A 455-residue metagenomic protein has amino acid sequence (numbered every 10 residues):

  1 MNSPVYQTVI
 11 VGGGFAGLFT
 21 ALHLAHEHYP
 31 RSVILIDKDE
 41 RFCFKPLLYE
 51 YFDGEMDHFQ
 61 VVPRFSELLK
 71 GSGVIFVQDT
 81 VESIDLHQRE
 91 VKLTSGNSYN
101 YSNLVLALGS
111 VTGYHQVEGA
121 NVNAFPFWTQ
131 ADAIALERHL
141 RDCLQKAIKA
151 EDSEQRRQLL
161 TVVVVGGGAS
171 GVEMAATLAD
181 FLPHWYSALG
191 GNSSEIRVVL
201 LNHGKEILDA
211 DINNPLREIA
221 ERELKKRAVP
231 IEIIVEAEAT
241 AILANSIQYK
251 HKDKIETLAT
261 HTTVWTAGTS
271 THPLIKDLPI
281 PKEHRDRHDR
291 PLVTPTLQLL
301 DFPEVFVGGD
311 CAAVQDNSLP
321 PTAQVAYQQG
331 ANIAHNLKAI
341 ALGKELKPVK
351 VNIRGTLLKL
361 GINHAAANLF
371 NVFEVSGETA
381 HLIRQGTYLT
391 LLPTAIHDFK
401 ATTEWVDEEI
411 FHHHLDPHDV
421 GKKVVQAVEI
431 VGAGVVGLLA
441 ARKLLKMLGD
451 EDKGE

Functional and structural regions predicted by a protein language model:
M1-V5, V74-T161, K250-D253, V264: FAD-binding core/adjacent interface of flavoenzyme oxidoreductases
N2-I75, V162-V163, A169-D211, V435-E455: Beta1-alpha1 glycine-rich phosphate/pyrophosphate-binding loop at the start of Rossmann-like nucleotide-binding domains
A16, G109-T112, A175, T269-T271: Short glycine-rich anion-binding loops that position phosphate/pyrophosphate groups of nucleotides and phosphorylated
H28, Q329-L439, K443-L448: C-terminal, flexible cofactor-proximal segment of oxidoreductases
P30, S72, F76-I84, A179-P295 (+2 more regions): A Rossmann-like FAD-binding core segment of flavoenzymes
L48-M56, N121-F125, P215, P279-K282 (+2 more regions): Short glycine-enriched, charge-decorated loop/helix-capping segments at active-site entrances that position
V122-D152, N245-S246, T257-Q328: FAD-site-proximal beta/loop scaffold in flavoenzymes
R156-P215, I219, I231-E232, P321-L337 (+2 more regions): Rossmann-like dinucleotide-binding core of oxidoreductases
